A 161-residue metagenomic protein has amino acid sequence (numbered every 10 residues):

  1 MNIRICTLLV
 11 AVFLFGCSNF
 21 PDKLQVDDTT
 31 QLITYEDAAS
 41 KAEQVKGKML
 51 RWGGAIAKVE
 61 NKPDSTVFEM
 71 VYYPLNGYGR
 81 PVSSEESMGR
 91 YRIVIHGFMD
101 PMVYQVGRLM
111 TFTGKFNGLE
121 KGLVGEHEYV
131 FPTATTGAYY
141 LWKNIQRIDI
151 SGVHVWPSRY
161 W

Functional and structural regions predicted by a protein language model:
M1-C17: Sec-dependent bacterial lipoprotein signal peptides
C17-W161: OB-fold and OB-like single-stranded nucleic-acid-recognition modules and their adjacent interaction interfaces
